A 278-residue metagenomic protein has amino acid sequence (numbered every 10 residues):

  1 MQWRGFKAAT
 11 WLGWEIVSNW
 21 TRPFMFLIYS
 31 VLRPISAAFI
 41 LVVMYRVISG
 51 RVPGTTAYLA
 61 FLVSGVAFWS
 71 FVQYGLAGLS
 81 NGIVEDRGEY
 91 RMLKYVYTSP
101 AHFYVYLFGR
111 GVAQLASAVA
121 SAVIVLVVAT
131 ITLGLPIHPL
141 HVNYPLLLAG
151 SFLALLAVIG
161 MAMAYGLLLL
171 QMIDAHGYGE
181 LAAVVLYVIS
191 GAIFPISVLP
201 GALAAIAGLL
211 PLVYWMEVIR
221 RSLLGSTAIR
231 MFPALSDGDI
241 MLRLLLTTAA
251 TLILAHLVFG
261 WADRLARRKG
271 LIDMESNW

Functional and structural regions predicted by a protein language model:
M1-W278: Hydrophobic transmembrane alpha-helices and immediately adjacent juxtamembrane helices of multi-pass inner-membrane
